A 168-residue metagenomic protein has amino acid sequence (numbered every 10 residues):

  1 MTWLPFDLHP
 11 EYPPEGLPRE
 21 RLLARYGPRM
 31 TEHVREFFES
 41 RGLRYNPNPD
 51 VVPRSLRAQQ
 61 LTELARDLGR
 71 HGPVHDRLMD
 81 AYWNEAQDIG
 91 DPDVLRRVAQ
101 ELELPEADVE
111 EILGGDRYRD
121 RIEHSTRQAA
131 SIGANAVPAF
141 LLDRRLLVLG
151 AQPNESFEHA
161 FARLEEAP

Functional and structural regions predicted by a protein language model:
M1-E85, A167: Structural alpha/beta surface segment adjacent to cysteine/selenocysteine redox centers across thiol/disulfide enzymes
W3, E63, R70-P168: C-terminal cap of thioredoxin/glutaredoxin-like
